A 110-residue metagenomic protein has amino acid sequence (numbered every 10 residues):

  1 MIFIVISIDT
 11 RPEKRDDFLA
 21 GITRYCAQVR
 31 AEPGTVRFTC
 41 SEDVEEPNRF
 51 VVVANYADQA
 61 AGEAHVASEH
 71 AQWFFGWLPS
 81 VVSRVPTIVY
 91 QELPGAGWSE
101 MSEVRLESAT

Functional and structural regions predicted by a protein language model:
M1-I2, D17, P33-T35: Short, flexible segments with low predicted structural confidence
I2-I8, T39-V66, E103: Short, well-ordered beta-strand segments in beta-rich or mixed alpha/beta enzyme and ligand-binding folds
D9-F18: Short, surface-exposed ligand-recognition loops at beta-strand->loop->(often short) alpha-helix junctions that present
E13, E45-P47, A57, E69 (+2 more regions): Short alpha-helical
R24, Q28-V36, N55-Y90: An amphipathic, aromatic/His-enriched active-site/gating alpha helix that lines ligand/cofactor pockets
T39-N48, F75-T110: Glycine-rich beta-strand-turn "strand-cap" elements at beta-sheet edges
